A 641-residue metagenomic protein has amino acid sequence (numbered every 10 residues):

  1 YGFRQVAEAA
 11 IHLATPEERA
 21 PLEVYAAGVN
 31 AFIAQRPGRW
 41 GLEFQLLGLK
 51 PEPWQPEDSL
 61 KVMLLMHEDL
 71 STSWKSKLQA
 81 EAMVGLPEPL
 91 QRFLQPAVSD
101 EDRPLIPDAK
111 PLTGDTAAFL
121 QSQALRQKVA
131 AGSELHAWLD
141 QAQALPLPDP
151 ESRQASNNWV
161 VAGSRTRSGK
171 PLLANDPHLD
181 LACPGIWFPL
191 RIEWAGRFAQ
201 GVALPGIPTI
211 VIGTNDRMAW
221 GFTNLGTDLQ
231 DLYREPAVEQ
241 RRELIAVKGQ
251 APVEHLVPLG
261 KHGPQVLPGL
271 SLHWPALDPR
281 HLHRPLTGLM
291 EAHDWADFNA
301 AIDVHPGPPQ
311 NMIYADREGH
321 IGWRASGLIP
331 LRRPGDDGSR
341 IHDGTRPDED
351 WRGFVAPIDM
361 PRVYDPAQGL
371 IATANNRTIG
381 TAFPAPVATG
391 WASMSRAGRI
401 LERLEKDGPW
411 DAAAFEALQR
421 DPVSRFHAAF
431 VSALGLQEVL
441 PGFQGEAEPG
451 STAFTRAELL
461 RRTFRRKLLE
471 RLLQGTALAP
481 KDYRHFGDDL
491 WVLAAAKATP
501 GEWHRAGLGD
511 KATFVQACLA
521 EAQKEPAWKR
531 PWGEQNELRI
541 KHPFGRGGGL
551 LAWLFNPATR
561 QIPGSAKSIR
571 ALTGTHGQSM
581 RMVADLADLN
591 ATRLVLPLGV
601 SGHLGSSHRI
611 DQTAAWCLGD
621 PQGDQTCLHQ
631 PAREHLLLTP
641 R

Functional and structural regions predicted by a protein language model:
Y1-F3, A7-E17, P21, A109-K110 (+5 more regions): N-terminal leader/propeptide and maturation segments of large enzyme subunits in energy/redox metabolism and hydrolases
Y1-L172, P177, C183, G201 (+1 more regions): Substrate-recognition/specificity elements adjacent to catalytic centers across diverse enzyme folds
R4-Q5, A26-A27, A276-Q310, R317-E318 (+1 more regions): Proteins synthesized as precursors that undergo proteolytic processing into mature forms
P37-G48, M312-Y314, A412-L418: Surface-exposed patches in mature extracellular/periplasmic domains of secreted proteins
L42, D140, E151-A155, A182 (+2 more regions): Glycine- and hydrophobic-rich flexible loops that cap the catalytic core of alpha/beta enzyme folds
W54-Q55, D336-G338, E438-E525: A terminal-accessory region detector
E235, G307-D407, L460: Hydrophobic alpha-helical segments
P386, G390-Q437, P500-R641: Terminal end segments
